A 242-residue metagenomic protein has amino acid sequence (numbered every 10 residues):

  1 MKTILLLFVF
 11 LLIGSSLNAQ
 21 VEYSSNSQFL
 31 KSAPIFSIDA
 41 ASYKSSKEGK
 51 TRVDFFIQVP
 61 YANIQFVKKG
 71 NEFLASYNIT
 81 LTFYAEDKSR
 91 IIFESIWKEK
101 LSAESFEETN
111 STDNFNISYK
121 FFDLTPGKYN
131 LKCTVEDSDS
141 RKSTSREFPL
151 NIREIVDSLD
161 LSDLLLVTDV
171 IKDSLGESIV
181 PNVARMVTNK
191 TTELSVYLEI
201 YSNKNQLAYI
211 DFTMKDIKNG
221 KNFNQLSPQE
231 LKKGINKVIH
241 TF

Functional and structural regions predicted by a protein language model:
T3-S15: Sec-dependent N-terminal signal peptides
Q20-F242: Intrinsically disordered, low-complexity terminal regions enriched in Ser/Thr/Pro/Gly and charged residues
